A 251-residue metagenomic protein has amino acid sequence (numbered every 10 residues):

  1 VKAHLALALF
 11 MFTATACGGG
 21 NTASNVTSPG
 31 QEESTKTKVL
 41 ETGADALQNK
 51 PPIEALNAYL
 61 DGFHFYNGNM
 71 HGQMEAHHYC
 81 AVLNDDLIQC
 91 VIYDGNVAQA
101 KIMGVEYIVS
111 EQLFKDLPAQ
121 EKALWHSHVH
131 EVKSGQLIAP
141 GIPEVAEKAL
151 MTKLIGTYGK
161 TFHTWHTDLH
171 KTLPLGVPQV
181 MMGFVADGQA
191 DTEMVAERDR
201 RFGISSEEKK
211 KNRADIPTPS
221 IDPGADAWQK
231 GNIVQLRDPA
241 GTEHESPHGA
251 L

Functional and structural regions predicted by a protein language model:
K2-A8: Sec-dependent signal peptide recognition, specifically the positively charged N-region followed immediately by
L9-M11, S205: Enrichment for repetitive, rod-forming helical segments
T13-A16: C-terminal motif of bacterial Sec signal peptides marking the signal peptidase cleavage site
G18-L87, M151, T157-L251: N-terminal domain-onset segments
D45-S110, F114-P118, A123-H130, S134-G135: Extracytoplasmic c-type cytochrome modules immediately beyond a signal peptide or single-pass transmembrane anchor
D94-N96, K122-L124, G135-A139, E193-R201 (+1 more regions): Short C-terminal domain-edge/linker segments immediately following a structured domain
N96-M182: An exposed acidic His-Trp-rich patch
